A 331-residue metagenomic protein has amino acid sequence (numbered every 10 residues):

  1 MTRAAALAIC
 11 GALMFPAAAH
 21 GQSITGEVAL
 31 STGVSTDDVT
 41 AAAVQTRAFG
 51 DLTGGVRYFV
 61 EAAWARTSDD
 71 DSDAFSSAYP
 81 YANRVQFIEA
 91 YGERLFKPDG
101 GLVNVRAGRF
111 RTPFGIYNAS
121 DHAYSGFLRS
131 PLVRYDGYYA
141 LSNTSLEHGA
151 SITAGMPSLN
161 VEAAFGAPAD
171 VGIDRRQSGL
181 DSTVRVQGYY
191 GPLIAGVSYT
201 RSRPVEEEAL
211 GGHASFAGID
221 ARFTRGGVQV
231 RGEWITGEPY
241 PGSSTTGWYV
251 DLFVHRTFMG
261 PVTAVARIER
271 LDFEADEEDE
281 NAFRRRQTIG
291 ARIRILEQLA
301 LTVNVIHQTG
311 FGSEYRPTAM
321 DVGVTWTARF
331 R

Functional and structural regions predicted by a protein language model:
A5-P16: Bacterial N-terminal signal peptides
Q22-S31, D37-P168, S178-S182, Q187-A195 (+3 more regions): Outer membrane beta-barrel
T32-T36, R66-S72, P98, P113-Y117 (+7 more regions): Gram-negative outer-membrane beta-barrel proteins
S35-A41, A78-R84, A140-T144, I173-G179 (+5 more regions): Replace "Gram-negative outer membrane beta-barrel proteins" with "bacterial and organellar outer membrane beta-barrel
S158, Q177, Q187-D276, W326: Detector for outer-membrane/organellar transmembrane beta-barrel domains, recognizing the amphipathic beta-strand
F253-T302, I306-T309: C-terminal hydrophobic structural anchor segments that stabilize assembly/packing rather than catalytic chemistry
I293, R316-R331: Outer-membrane beta-barrel "beta-signal"
